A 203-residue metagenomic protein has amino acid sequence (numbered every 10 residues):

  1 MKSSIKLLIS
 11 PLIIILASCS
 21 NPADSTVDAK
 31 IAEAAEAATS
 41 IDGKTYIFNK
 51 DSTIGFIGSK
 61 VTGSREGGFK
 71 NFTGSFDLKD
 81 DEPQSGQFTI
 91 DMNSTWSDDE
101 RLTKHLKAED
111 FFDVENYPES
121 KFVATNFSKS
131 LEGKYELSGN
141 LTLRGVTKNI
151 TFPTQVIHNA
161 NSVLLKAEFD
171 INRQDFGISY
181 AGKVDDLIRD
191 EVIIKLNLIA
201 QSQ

Functional and structural regions predicted by a protein language model:
M1-A17: Sec-dependent bacterial lipoprotein signal peptides
C19-Q203: Low-complexity, acidic/polar, glycine-enriched regions of mature
